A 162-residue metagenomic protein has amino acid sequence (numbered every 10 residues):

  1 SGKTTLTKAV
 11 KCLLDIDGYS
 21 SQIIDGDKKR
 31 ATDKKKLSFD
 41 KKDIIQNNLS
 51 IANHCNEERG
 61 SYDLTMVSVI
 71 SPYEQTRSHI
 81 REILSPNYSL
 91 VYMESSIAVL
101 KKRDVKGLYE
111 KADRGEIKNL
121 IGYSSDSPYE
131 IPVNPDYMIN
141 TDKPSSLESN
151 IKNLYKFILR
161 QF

Functional and structural regions predicted by a protein language model:
S1: ATP-binding Walker
T4: Walker A/P-loop
T7-N53: Conserved substrate/cofactor phosphate-moiety recognition/catalytic segment in nucleotide-dependent phosphotransferases
L14, C55-R59, I158: Hydrophobic pocket-lining residues that define ligand/cofactor binding sites across diverse proteins
I23, Y88-Y92, D136-M138: Conserved beta-strand scaffold positions in the cores of enzyme catalytic domains, especially in NTP/NDP-utilizing
D40-V91, Y109-A112, G122: Glycine-rich phosphate-binding loop used to anchor ATP phosphates in small-molecule kinases, encompassing both
E94-I97, K102-K152, I158-F162: Small-molecule kinase domains that catalyze NTP-dependent phosphoryl transfer to phosphate-bearing small molecules
